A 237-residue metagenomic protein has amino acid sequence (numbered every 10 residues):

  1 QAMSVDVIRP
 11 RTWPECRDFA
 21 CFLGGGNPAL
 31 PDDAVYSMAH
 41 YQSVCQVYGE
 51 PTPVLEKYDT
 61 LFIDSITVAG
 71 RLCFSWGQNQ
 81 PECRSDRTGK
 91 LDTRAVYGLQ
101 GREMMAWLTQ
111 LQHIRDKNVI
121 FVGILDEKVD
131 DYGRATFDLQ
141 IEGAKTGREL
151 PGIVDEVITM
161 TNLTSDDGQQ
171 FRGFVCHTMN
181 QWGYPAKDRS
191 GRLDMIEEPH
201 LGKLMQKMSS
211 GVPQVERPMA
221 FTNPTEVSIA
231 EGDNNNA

Functional and structural regions predicted by a protein language model:
Q1-S43, P53-F62, T67-L72: Conserved P-loop
A2-S4, D116, V154: A generic structural signal for alpha->beta connector loops
R17-A20, L108, M205: A generic alpha-helix structural signal
L23, P51, L111-I114: Hydrophobic helix-cap positions at the C-terminus of alpha-helices in RecA-like/P-loop ATPase nucleotide-binding cores
Q42-C45, L139-I141: Short gly/ser/thr-rich secondary-structure transition/capping motifs
S43-G49, A106: Short alpha-helical segments and helix-capping/turn motifs at coil-helix boundaries
T60-E149: P-loop NTPase motor core
H113, E127-N236: Conserved GTP-binding G-domain of TRAFAC-class P-loop NTPases and closely related GTPase folds
